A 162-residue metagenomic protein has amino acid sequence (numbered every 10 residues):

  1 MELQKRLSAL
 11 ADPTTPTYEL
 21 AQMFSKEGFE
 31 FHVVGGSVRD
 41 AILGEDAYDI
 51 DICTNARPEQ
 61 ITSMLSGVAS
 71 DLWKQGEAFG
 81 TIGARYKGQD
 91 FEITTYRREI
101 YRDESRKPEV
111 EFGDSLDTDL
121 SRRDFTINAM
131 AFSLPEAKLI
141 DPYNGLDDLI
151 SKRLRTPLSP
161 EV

Functional and structural regions predicted by a protein language model:
M1-V162: Catalytic cores of the polymerase beta-like nucleotidyltransferase superfamily and closely associated nucleotide
